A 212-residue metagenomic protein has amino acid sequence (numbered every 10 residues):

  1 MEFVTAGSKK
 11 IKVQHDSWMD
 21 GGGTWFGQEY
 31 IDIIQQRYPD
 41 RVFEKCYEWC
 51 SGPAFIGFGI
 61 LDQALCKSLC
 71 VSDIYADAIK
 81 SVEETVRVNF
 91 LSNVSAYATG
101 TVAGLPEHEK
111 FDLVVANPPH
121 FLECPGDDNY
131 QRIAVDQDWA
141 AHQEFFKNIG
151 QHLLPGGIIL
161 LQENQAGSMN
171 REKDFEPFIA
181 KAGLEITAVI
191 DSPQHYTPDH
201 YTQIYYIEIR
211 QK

Functional and structural regions predicted by a protein language model:
M1-Y38: Class I SAM-dependent transferase core
M19-D20, A78, G167-M169: Alpha-helix N-cap/loop-to-helix initiation residues
M19-G27, W49, D138-H142: Short, conserved glycine- and acidic-residue-centered signature motifs in active-site or ligand-binding loops
F26-E107, L113-A116, L122: Conserved SAM/SAH cofactor-binding pocket of Class I
A76, K80-E83, V88, G104 (+5 more regions): Class I S-adenosyl-L-methionine-dependent methyltransferase catalytic core
P118-E144: Mobile active-site "lid"/loop adjacent to the S-adenosyl-L-methionine
A141-Q194, D199-Y201: Conserved Class I SAM-dependent methyltransferase catalytic core
H200-E208: Short hydrophobic/aromatic beta-strand or adjacent loop that forms the aromatic wall/cage of a ligand/substrate-binding
